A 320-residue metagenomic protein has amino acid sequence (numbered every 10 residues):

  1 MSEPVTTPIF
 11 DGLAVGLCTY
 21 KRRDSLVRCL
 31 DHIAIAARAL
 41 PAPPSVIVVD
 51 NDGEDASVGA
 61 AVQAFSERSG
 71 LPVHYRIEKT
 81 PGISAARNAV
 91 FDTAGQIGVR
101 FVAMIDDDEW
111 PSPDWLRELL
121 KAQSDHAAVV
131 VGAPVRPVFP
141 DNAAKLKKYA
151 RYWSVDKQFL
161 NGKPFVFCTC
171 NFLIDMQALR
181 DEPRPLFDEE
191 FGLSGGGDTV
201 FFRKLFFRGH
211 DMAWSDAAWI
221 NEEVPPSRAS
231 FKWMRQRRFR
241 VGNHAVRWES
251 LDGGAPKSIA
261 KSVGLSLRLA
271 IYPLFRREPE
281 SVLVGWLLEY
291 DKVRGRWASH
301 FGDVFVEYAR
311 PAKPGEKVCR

Functional and structural regions predicted by a protein language model:
M1-I35, P41: N-proximal low-complexity "stem/linker" segments adjacent to membrane-targeting elements
H32-R76: Acidic donor-binding segment of Leloir-type glycosyltransferases
A85-F101: Active-site nucleotide-sugar/metal-binding loop of Leloir-type enzymes
G98-W110: Short beta-strand-to-loop acidic/aromatic patch adjacent to the donor-nucleotide binding site
D114-K145: Conserved donor NDP-sugar-binding/catalytic core segment of glycosyltransferases
A133-P134, K147-F165: Short, flexible, basic/aromatic active-site loop/helix in glycosyltransferases
G192-R203: Acidic donor-binding loop at a coil-to-helix junction in glycosyltransferase catalytic cores that engages
Q236-V241, G253-R320: Non-catalytic, C-terminal membrane-associated alpha-helical segments of glycosyltransferases
